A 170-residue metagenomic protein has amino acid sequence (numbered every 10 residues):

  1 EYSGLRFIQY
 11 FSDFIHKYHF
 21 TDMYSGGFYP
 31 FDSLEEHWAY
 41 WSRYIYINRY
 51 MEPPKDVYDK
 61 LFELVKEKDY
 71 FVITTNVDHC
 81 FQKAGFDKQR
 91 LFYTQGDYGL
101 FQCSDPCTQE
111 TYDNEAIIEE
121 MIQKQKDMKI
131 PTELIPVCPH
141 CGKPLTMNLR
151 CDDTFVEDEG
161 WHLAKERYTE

Functional and structural regions predicted by a protein language model:
E1-E170: Conserved catalytic alpha/beta core of Sir2/sirtuin-type deacylases, generalized to analogous enzyme cores that bind
